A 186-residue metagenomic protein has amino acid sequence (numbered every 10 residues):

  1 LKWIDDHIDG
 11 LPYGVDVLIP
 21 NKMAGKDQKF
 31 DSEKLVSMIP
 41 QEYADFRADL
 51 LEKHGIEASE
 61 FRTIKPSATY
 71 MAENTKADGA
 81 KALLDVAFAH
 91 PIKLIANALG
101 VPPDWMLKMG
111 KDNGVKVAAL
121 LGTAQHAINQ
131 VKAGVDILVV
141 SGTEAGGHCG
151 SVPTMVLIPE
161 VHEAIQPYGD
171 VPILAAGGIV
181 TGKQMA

Functional and structural regions predicted by a protein language model:
L1-G169: Active-site entrance/lid segments in N-terminal catalytic domains of soluble metabolic enzymes
S141, V171-K183: Glycine-rich adenosine-cofactor-binding loop
A186: Primarily recognizes the serine-hydrolase "nucleophile elbow" in alpha/beta-hydrolase and SGNH/GDSL folds
